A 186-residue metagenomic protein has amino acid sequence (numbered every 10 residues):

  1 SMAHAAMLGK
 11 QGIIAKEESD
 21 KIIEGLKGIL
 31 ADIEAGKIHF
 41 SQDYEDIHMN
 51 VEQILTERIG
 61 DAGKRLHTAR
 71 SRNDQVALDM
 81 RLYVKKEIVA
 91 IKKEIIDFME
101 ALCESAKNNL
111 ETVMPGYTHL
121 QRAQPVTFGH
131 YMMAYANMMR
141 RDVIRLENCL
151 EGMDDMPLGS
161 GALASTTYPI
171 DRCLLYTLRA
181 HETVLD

Functional and structural regions predicted by a protein language model:
S1-S165, P169-L175: A helix-coil-helix interface module used to build multimeric assemblies and to scaffold catalytic/cofactor sites
Y176-V184: Conserved small/polar residues in nucleotide/adenosyl-binding loops
